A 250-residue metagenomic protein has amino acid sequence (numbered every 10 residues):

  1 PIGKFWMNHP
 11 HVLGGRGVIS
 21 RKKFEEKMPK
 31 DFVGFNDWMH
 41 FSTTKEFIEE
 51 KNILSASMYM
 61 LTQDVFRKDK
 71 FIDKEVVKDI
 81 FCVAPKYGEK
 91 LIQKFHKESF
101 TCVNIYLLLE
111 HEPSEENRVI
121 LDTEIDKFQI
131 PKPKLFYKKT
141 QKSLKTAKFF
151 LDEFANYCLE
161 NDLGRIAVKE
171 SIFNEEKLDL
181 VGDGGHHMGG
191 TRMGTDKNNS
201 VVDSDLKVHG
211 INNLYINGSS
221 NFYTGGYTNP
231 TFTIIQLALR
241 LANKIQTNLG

Functional and structural regions predicted by a protein language model:
P1-P29, G218, T231, L237 (+1 more regions): Glycine-rich loop(s) and the adjacent beta-strand/alpha-helix scaffold that form part
F5, H11-N156: Glycine-rich, aromatic-lined ligand/substrate-binding cores of catalytic and carbohydrate-binding domains
H9, E124, E153-N161, L241-N248: Generic, well-ordered alpha-helical scaffold segments in large soluble proteins
H9, L13, F128, S200 (+4 more regions): A broad, structure-centric signal for solvent-exposed, well-ordered loop/edge residues that line or flank functional
V76-Y87, T228-K244: Short flexible/disordered coil segments
F100-H111, E116, P133-K138, K142-T224 (+1 more regions): A glycine-rich dinucleotide-binding beta-alpha-beta segment and adjacent secondary-structure elements that constitute
P113-E115, I245-G250: Short helix-capping/linker segments at secondary-structure and domain boundaries
